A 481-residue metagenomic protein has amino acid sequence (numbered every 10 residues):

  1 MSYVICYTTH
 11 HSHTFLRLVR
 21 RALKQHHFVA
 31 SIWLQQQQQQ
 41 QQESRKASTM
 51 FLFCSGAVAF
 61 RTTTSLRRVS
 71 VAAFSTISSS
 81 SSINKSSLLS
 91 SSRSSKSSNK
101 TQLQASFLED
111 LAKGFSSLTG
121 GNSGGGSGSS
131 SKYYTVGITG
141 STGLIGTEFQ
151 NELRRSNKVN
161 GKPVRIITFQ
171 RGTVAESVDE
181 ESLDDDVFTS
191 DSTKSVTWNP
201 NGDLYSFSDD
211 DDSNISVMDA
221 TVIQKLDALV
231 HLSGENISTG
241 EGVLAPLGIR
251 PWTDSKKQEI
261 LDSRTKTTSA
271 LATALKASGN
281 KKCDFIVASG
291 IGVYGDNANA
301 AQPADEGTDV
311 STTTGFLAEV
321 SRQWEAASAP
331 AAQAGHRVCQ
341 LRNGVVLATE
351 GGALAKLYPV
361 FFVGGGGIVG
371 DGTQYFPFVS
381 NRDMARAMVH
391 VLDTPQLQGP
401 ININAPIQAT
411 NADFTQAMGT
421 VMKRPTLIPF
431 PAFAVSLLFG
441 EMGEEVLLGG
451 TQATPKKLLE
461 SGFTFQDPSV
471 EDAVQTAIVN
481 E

Functional and structural regions predicted by a protein language model:
L108-G124, P468-E481: Amphipathic terminal alpha-helices
D110-A112, K132-T135, G146-E148, A387 (+2 more regions): Mid/C-terminal beta-alpha module of Rossmann-like enzyme folds, strongest in SDR-family dehydrogenases/epimerases
T142: Conserved glycine-rich cofactor-binding loop
D184, T189-A270: NAD(P)H-binding glycine-rich loop region in Rossmannoid oxidoreductase-like domains and their noncatalytic homologs
W252-K257, D262, T268-G315: Conserved Rossmann-fold NAD(P)-dependent oxidoreductase catalytic core, especially the SDR/UDP-sugar
A298, A334-H336, L347-K356, V391-I401: Glycine/proline-rich active-site loop of Rossmann-fold NAD(P)-dependent oxidoreductases
T312-V338: Active-site Tyr-X1-5-Lys
K356-V379, D383, A387: A conserved pocket-lining segment of Rossmann-fold NAD(P)-dependent short-chain dehydrogenase/reductase
